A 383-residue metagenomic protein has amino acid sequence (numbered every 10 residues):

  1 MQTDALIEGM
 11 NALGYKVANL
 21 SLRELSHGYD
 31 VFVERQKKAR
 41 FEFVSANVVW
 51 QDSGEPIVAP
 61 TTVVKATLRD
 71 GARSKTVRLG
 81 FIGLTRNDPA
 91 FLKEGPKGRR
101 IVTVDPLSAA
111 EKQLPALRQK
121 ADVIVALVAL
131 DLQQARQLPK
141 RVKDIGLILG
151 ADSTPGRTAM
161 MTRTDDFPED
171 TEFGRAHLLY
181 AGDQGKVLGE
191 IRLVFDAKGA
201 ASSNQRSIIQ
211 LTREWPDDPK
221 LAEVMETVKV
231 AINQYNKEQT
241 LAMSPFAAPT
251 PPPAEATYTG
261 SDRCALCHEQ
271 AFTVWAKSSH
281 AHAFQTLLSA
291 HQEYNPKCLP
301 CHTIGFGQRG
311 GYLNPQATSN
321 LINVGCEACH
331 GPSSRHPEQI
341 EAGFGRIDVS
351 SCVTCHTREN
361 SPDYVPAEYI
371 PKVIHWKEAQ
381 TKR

Functional and structural regions predicted by a protein language model:
M1-R213: Acidic, metal/ion-coordinating pockets
G9-A12, A116, L266, V274 (+2 more regions): Alpha-helical scaffold elements within enzyme catalytic domains, especially in hydrolases
L22-R23, A129, A151-T154, H268 (+3 more regions): Histidine-centered divalent metal-coordination motifs
R86-D88, D131-L132, G305, S333 (+1 more regions): Short, glycine/serine-rich, charged loops/turns that create anion-binding and catalytic segments at active sites
S207-T227: Acidic, Ser/Thr/Pro-rich beta/coil linker or hinge segments at domain junctions
K220, E226-I347, Y364-R383: Sequence context of c-type cytochrome heme-c attachment sites
R346-N360: A contiguous, mid-protein "functional segment" used to position or interact with cofactors/ions or partner subunits
